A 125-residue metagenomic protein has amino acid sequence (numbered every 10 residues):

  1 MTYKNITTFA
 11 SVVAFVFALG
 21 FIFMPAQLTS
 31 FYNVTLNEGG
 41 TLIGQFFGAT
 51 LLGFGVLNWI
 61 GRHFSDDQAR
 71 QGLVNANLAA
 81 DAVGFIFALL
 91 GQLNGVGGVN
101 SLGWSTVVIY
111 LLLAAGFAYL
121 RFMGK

Functional and structural regions predicted by a protein language model:
M1-S11: N-terminal membrane topogenic signal
I6, F17-L42: Membrane-helix boundary elements
V16-F21, G40-H63, N75-I86, V108: Core segments of alpha-helical transmembrane spans in multipass integral membrane proteins
I22, W59, L89, A115-R121: Membrane-embedded alpha-helical segments of multi-pass transporters/permeases
M24-P25, N33-V34, S65, G91-V96 (+1 more regions): Short helix-capping/hinge motifs at transmembrane helix termini and TM-loop junctions
N33-T41, G72, G97-V107: Non-cytosolic membrane-interface motifs at loop->transmembrane helix junctions
N58-R70, Q92-L93: Juxtamembrane helix-break-helix junctions at the cytosolic face of small multi-pass alpha-helical membrane proteins
I86-S105, R121-K125: Membrane-helix boundary connector in multi-pass membrane proteins
